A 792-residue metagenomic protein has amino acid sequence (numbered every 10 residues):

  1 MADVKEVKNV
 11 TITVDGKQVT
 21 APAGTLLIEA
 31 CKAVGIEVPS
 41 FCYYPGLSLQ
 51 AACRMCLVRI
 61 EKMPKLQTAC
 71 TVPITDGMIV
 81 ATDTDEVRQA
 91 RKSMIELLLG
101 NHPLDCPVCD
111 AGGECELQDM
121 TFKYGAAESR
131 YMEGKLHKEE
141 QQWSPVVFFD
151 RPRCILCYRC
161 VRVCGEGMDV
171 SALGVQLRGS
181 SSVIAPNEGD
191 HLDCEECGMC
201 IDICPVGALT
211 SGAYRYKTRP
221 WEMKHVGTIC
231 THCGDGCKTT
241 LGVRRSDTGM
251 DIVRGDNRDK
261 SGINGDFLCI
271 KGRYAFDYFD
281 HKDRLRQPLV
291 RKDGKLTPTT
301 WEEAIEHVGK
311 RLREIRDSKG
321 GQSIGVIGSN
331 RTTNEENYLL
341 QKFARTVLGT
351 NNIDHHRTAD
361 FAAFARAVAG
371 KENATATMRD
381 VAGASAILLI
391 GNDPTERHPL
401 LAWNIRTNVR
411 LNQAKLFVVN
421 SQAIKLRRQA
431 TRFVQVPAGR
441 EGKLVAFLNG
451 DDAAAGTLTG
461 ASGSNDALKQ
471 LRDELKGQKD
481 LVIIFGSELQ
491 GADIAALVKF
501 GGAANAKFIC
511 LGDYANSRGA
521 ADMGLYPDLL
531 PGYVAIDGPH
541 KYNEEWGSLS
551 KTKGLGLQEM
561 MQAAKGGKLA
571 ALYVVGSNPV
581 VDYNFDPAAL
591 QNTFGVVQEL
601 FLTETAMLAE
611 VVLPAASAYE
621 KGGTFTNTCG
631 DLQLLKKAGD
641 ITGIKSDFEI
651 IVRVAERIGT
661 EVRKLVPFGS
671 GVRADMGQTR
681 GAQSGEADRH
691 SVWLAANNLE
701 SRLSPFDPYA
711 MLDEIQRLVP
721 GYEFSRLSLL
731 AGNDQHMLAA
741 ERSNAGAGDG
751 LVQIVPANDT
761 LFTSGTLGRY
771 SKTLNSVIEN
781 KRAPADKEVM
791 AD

Functional and structural regions predicted by a protein language model:
A2-V7, T11: Terminal leader/tail segments of proteins
D3, R54-T231, D235-T239, R244: Fe-S ferredoxin-like electron-transfer domains and their immediately adjacent linker/connector regions across
V10, D15-D76, D85-A90: N-terminal cofactor/phosphate-binding cores enriched in small/glycine residues, especially glycine-rich loops such as
I12-T13, D76-T82, P186-N187, H225 (+3 more regions): Short beta-alpha connecting loops at secondary-structure transitions that line or flank enzyme active sites
T25-E29, T333, S646: Short, structural beta-strand-to-alpha-helix junction motif
L99, P103, C157, R162 (+5 more regions): Catalytic alpha/large subunits of respiratory electron-transfer oxidoreductases, centered on bis-MGD molybdoenzymes
L104-E133, D640-M676, G681-M737: N-terminal leader/propeptide and maturation segments of large enzyme subunits in energy/redox metabolism and hydrolases
M378, E620-T642, A655, T660 (+1 more regions): Glycine/threonine-rich phosphate-binding loop and adjacent beta-strand/alpha-helix elements that clamp
